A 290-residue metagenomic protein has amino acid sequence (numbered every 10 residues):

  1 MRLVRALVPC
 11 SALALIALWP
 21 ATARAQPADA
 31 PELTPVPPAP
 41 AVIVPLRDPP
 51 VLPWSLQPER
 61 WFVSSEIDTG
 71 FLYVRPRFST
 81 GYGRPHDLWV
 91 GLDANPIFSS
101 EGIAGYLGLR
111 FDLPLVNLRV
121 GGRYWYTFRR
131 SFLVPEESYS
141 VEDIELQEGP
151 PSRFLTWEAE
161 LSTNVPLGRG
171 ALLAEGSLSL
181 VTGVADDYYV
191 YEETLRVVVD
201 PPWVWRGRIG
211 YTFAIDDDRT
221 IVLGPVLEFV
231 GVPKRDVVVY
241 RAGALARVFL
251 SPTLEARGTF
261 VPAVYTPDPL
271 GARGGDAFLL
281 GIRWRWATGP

Functional and structural regions predicted by a protein language model:
A23-D87, D186, D200-R208: Outer-membrane beta-barrel initiation region
D48-P49, A104-L107, S131-E137, V184-E193 (+2 more regions): Outer-membrane beta-barrel translocator domains and adjoining extracellular loop/strand segments of Gram-negative
P50-Q57, G81-G91, N164-L173, T212-V222 (+2 more regions): Short loop/turn motifs that connect adjacent beta-strands in outer-membrane beta-barrel proteins
L56-I67, D87-S100, G105-L107, L118-Y124 (+3 more regions): Transmembrane beta-strand segments that form the barrel wall of outer-membrane beta-barrel proteins
E66-R75, A94-L107, D112-L115, P201 (+3 more regions): Solvent-exposed loop/turn segments connecting transmembrane beta-strands in outer-membrane beta-barrel proteins
P76-F78, L107, A159-L161, G207-I209 (+2 more regions): Membrane-embedded beta-strands of outer-membrane beta-barrel proteins, especially the hydrophobic/small aromatic
S152-R235, W284-W286: Detector for outer-membrane/organellar transmembrane beta-barrel domains, recognizing the amphipathic beta-strand
V248, A272-P290: Outer-membrane beta-barrel "beta-signal"
